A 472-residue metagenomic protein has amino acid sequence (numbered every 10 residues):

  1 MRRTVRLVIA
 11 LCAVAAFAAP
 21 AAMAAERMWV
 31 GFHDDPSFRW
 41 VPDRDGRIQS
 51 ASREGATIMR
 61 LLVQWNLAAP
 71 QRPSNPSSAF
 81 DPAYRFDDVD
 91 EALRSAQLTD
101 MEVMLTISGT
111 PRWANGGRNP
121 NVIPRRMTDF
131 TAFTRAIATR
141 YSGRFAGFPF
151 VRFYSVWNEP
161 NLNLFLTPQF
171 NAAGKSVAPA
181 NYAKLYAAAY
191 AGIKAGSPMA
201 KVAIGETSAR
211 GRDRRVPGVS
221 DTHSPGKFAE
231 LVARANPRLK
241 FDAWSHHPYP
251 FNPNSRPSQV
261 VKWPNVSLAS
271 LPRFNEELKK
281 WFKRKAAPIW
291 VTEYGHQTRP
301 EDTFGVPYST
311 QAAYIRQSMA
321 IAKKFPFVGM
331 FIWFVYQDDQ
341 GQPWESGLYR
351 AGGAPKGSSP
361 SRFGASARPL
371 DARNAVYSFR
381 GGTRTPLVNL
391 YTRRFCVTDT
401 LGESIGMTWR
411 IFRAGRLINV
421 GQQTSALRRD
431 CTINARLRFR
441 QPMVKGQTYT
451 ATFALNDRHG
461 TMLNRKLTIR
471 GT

Functional and structural regions predicted by a protein language model:
V8-A18: Bacterial N-terminal signal peptides
A24-I58, L62-Q64: Boundary/entry segment of secreted carbohydrate-active catalytic domains
V41-D45, T131-F145, F150-R152, S176-S309: Noncatalytic carbohydrate-binding groove/subsite architecture in carbohydrate-active enzymes
E54-G218, F251: Substrate-binding cleft and catalytic face of glycoside hydrolase catalytic domains, especially the flexible beta-alpha
P160, F165, T303-Q317, I321-N389: Aromatic-rich peripheral "rim/lid" segments of glycoside hydrolase catalytic domains that contact and position glycan
L417-D430: Solvent-exposed serine/threonine-rich low-complexity stretches and specific carbohydrate-binding patches
R428-R438: Aromatic sugar-binding surface patches on proteins that engage polysaccharides or sugar-phosphate polymers
F439-Q447: Surface-exposed, short loops/turns at beta-strand junctions within beta-sandwich domains
